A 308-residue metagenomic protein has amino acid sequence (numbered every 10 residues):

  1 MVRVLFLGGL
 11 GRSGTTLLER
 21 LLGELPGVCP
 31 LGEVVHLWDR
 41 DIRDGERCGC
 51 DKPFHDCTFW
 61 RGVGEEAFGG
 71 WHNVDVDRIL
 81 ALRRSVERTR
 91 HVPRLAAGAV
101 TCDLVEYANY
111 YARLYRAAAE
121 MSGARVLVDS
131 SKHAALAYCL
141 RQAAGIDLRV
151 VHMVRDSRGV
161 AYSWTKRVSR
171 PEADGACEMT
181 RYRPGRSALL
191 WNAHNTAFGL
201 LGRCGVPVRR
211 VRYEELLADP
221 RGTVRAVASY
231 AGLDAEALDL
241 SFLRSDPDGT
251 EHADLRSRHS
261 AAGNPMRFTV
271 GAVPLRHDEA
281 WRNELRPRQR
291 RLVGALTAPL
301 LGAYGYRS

Functional and structural regions predicted by a protein language model:
M1-F6, E87-A96, D103-E106, T165-D174 (+4 more regions): PAPS-dependent sulfotransferases, especially Golgi type II membrane carbohydrate sulfotransferases
V4-L5, A124-L127, L148-R149: Short active-site oxyanion
G9-L10: P-loop (Walker A) phosphate-binding loop of NTP-binding proteins
G14-G27, C139-G145, R210-A237, G249-P265 (+1 more regions): PAPS/PAP-binding and catalytic site of the sulfotransferase fold
E33-L127, P171-C177, P274: PAPS-dependent sulfation machinery
D41-G45, Y162-K166, T223-V224, T250-R256: Short aromatic-enriched loop/helix-cap "lid" or pocket-rim segments at secondary-structure transitions that line
V105-R116, A135-L136, A144-D147, V151-L233 (+1 more regions): PAPS-dependent sulfotransferase catalytic domain
V126-D129, R210-R212: Short catalytic-loop micro-motif centered on adjacent basic/acidic residues
